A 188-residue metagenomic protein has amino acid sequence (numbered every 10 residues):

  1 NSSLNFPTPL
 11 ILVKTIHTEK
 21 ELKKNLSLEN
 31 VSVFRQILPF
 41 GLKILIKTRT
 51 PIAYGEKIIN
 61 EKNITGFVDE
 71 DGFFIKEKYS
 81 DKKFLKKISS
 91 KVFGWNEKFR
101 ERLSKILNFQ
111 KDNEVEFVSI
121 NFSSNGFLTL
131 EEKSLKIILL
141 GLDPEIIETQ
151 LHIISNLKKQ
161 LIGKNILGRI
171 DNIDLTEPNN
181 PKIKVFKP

Functional and structural regions predicted by a protein language model:
S2-P188: Charged, solvent-exposed interaction patches on well-folded alpha/beta domains that mediate macromolecular contacts
